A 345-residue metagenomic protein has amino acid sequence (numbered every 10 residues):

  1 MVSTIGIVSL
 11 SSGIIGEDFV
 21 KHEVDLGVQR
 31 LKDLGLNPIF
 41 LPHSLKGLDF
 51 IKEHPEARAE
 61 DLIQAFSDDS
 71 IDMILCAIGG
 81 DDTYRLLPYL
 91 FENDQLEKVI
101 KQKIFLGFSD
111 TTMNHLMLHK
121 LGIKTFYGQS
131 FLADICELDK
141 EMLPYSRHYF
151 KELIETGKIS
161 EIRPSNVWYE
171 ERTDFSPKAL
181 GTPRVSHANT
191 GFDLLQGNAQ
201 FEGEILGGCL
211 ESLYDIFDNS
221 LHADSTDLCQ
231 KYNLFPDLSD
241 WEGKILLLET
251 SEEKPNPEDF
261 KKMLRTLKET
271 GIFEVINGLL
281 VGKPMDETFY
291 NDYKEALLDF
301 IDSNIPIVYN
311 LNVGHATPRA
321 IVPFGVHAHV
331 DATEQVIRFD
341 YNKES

Functional and structural regions predicted by a protein language model:
M1-S70: ATP/NTP phosphate-donor binding region
K21-V24, P55-A59, E92, F260-T266 (+1 more regions): Charged helix-capping and loop-helix junction motifs
S67-F91: Long, hydrophobic/aromatic-enriched structural stretches that serve as scaffold segments
M73-L75, L106, I245-E249, L280: Structural motif
E92-K120, K124-A133, P306-I307: Short, acidic/small-residue loops that bind anionic groups at enzyme active sites
K124-E211: Conserved anion/nucleotide-ligand pocket segment
I205-T250, P255-P257: Oxyanion-binding "anion nests"
D259, R265-K268, E274, G278-S345: ATP/nucleoside-binding phosphotransfer catalytic cores, i.e., glycine-rich phosphate-binding loops
